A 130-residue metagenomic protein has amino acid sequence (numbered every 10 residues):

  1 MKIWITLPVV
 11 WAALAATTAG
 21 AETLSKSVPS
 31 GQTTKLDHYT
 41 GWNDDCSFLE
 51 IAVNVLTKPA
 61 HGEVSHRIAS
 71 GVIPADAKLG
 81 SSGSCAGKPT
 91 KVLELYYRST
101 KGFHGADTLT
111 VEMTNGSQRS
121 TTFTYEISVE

Functional and structural regions predicted by a protein language model:
M1-I5: Positively charged n-region of N-terminal signal peptides that target proteins for export
T6-A15: Bacterial N-terminal signal peptides
T17-A21: Sec/Tat signal peptide C-region and signal peptidase I cleavage site
E22-A52: N-terminal non-catalytic regions of secreted/periplasmic and cell-surface proteins
K26, D37-Y39, Q118-E130: C-terminal edge beta-strand
D44-V92: Surface-exposed or secretory-pathway low-complexity segments enriched in glycine-proline and Ser/Thr/acidic residues
L95, F103-N115: A short beta-strand micro-motif common to beta-rich folds, especially ectodomain repeats
T100: Residue-level recognition of the GNAT/N-acetyltransferase active site
